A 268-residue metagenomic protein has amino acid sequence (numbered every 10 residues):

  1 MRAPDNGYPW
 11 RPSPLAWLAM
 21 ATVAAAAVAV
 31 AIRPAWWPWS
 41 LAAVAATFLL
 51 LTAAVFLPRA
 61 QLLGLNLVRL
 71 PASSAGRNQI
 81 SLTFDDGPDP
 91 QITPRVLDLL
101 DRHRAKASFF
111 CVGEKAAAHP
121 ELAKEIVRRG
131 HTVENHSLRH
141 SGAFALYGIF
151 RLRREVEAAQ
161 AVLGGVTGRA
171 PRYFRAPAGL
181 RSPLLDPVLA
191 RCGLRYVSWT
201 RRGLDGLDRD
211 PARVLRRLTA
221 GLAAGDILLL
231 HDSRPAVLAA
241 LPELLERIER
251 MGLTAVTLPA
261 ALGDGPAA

Functional and structural regions predicted by a protein language model:
M1-R69: N-terminal membrane-anchoring alpha-helices
A53-Y147, E155-A158, V162, T254 (+1 more regions): Active-site beta->alpha N-cap acidic-glycine motif
T83, R175, S198-T200, L229: Conserved beta-strand segments that form the floor/walls of ligand-binding pockets within enzyme and binding domains
G87-Q91, C111-P120, G142-F150, R175-P183 (+2 more regions): Acidic-and-aromatic substrate-binding clefts and catalytic sites of carbohydrate-active enzymes
L97-C111, H131-T132, I149-S182, P187-A190 (+2 more regions): CE4/NodB-like, metal-dependent polysaccharide N-deacetylase domain that modifies extracellular/periplasmic N-acetylated
L180-G221, L253-D264: His/Asp/Glu-enriched short active-site or ligand-binding loop at hydrolase and phosphoryl-transfer sites
A220-L262: Catalytic grooves of carbohydrate-active enzymes
